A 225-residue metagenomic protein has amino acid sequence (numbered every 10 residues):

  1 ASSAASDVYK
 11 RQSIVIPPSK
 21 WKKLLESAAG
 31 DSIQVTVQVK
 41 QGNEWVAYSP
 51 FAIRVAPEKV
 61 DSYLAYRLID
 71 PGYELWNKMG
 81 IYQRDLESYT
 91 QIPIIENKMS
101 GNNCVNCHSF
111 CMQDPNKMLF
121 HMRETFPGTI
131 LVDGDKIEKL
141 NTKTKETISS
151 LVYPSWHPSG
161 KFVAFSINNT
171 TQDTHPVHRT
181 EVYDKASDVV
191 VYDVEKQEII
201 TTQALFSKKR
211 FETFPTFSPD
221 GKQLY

Functional and structural regions predicted by a protein language model:
A1-Y9: Short, small-residue-biased leader/transition segments that mark boundaries at the very start of proteins
K10-G30: Signal that preferentially marks extracellular ectodomain short beta-strand elements of beta-sandwich modules
L64-W76, L131, F165-K185: Short, conserved, GDST-rich strand-edge loop motifs in beta-rich repeat architectures
I81-R84, V132-D135, V182-E195: Beta-propeller blade signature
E96-G101, K143-I148, A204-K209: Surface loop/turn motifs at the tips and blade-to-blade linkers of beta-strand repeat domains
C107-S109, Y153-S155, F214-T216: Conserved beta-strand position repeated once per blade in WD40 beta-propeller domains
C111-Q113, H157-S159, S218: Structural WD40 beta-propeller signal
K117-M118, G160-V163, G221-L224: Hydrophobic beta-strand positions that form the internal "hydrophobic ladder" of WD40/Gbeta-like beta-propeller blades
